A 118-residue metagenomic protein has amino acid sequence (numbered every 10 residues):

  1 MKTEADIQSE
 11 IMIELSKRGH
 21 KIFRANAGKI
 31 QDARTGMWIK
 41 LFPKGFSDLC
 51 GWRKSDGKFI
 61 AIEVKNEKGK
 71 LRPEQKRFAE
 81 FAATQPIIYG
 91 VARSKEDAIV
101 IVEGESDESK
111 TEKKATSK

Functional and structural regions predicted by a protein language model:
M1-K118: Catalytic phosphate/metal-binding cores of nucleic-acid and nucleotide-processing enzymes, i.e., regions that mediate
